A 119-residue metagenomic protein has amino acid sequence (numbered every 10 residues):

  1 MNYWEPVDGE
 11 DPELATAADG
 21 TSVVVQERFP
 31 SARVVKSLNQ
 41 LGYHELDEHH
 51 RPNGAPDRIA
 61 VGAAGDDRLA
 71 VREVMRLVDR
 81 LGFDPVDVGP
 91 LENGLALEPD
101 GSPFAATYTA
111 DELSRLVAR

Functional and structural regions predicted by a protein language model:
M1-P52: Rossmann-fold NAD(P)-binding glycine/threonine-rich loop
P56-R119: Active-site-lining helix/loop region of Rossmann-like oxidoreductase modules
